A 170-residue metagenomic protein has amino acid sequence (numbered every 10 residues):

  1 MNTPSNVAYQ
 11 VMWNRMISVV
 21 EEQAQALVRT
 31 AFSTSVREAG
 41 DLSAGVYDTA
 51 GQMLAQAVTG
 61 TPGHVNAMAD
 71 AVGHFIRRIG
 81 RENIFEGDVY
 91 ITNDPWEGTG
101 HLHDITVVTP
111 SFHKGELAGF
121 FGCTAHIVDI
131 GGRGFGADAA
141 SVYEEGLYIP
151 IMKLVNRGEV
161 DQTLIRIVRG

Functional and structural regions predicted by a protein language model:
N2-A69: Long, charge-dense accessory insertions within large macromolecular proteins
Q25, T30-S33, Q52, A69-P110: Conserved mixed alpha/beta core segments that line enzyme active sites in large multi-domain catalysts
S35-A39, R81-I84, G100-L102, K114-G115 (+2 more regions): Solvent-exposed alpha-helices and their adjacent loops that cap or buttress functional pockets in soluble metabolic
V46, A55-A57, F85-E86, Y90-N93 (+1 more regions): General beta-strand structural signal in soluble alpha/beta enzymes
D48, F112-H113: Short, acidic, Ser/Thr-enriched surface-loop or helix-capping motifs
P62-H74, V128-A137: A short, polar/charged loop-to-alpha-helix boundary motif
G63-A67, G98, G158: Hydrophobic core positions in small helical hairpin nucleic-acid-binding modules
K114-G170: Mobile "lid/hinge" segments at catalytic clefts and subdomain interfaces of large enzymes
